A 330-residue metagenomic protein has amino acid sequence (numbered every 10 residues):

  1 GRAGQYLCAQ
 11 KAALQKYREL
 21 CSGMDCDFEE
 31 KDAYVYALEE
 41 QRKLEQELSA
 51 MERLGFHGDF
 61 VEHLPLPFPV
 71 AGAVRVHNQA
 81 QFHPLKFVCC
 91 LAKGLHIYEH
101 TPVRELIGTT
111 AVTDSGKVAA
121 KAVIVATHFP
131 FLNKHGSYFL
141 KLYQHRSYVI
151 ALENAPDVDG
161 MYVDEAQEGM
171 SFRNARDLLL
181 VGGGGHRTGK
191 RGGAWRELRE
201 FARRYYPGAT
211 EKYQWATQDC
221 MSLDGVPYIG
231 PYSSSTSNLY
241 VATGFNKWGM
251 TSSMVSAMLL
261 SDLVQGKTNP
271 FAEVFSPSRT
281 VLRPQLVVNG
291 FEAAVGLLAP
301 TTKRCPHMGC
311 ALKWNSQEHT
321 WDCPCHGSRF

Functional and structural regions predicted by a protein language model:
R2-C90: Rossmann-like flavin
E39-E40, F129, L152-D157, D177 (+2 more regions): Short loop segments at secondary-structure junctions
A50, N78, A166-Q167, R176 (+3 more regions): C-terminal catalytic lobe of FAD-dependent flavoproteins
A50-M51, G72-A122, A126: Helical element adjacent to the flavin cofactor pocket in flavoenzyme catalytic cores
H57-E62, H96-Y98, R104, K212-Q214: General small-molecule cofactor/ligand-binding pocket signal
V103-L106, S171-N174, I229, L312 (+1 more regions): A structural signal for short hydrophobic beta-strand segments in well-ordered beta-sheet cores
L106-N174: Flavin-dependent oxidoreductases
I150, P300-F330: Rieske [2Fe-2S] iron-sulfur-binding domain
